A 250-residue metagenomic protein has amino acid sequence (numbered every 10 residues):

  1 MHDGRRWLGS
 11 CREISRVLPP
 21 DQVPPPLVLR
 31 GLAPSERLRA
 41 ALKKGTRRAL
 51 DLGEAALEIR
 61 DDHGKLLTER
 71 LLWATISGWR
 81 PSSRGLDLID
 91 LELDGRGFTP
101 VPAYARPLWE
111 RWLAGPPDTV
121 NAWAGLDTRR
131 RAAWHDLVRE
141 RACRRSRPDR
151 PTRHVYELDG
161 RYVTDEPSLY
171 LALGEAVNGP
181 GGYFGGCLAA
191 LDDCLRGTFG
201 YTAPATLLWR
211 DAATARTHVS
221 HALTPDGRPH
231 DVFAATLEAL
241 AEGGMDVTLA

Functional and structural regions predicted by a protein language model:
M1-L126: Phosphate/adenylate-binding glycine loop and adjacent helical scaffold
L42-T46, R141-R147, L173, V177 (+2 more regions): Hydrophobic, Leu/Ile/Phe/Ala-enriched alpha-helical segments that form helix-helix packing faces
R84-L86, P148-P151, G200-T202, L240-E242: A generic structural signal for short, non-catalytic loop/turn and secondary-structure boundary residues
P116-G179: Extended, compositionally biased accessory segments flanking or bridging domains
E157-T206, V219-A222: Conserved helix-adjacent loop modules within structured domains
A205-T214: Short, glycine-/small-residue-enriched flexible loop/hinge segments at domain edges that mediate gating
R216-A250: Helix-rich interaction surfaces within compact, conserved domain-sized segments that mediate assembly or partner
